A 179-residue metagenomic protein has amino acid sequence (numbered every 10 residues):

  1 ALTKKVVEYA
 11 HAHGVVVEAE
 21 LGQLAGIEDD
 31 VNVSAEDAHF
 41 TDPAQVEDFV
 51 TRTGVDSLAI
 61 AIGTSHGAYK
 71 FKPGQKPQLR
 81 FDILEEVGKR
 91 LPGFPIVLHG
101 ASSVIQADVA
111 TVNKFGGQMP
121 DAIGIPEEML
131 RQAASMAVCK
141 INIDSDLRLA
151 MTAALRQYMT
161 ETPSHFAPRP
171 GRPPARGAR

Functional and structural regions predicted by a protein language model:
A1-P95, Q106-I123, E127-Q132: Alpha/beta enzyme core
L98-S103: Short catalytic/ligand-gating loop segments at beta-alpha or beta-beta junctions within enzyme catalytic domains
K114, I125-R179: C-terminal alpha-helical cap/extension of soluble enzyme domains
